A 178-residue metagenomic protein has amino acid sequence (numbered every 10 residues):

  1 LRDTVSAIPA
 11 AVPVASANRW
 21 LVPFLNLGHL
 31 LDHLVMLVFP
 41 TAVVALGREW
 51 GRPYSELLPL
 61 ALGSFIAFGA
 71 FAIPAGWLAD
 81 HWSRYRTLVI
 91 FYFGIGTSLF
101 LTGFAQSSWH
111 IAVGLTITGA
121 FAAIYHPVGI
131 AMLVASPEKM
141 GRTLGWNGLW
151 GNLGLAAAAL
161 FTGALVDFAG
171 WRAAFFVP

Functional and structural regions predicted by a protein language model:
A17-T41: Pair of pore-lining "gating" transmembrane helices in MFS-fold secondary transporters
L37, F65-I73, L155-A156: Residue-level signature of mid-helix packing/kink "hotspots" within the transmembrane helices of 12-pass Major
A42-G69: Extracellular/periplasmic helix-loop-helix junction of adjacent transmembrane segments in MFS-like secondary
A45, G76-W77, A164: Membrane-interface helix termini in secondary transporters
A70-Q106: Conserved MFS/SLC helix-loop-helix module at the cytosolic interface between two early adjacent transmembrane helices
S98, W109-I117: Paired small-residue
G114-N152: Cytoplasmic helix-loop-helix junction between adjacent transmembrane helices in 12-TM secondary transporters
N147-P178: Helix-loop-helix hairpin linking two adjacent transmembrane segments in secondary transporters
